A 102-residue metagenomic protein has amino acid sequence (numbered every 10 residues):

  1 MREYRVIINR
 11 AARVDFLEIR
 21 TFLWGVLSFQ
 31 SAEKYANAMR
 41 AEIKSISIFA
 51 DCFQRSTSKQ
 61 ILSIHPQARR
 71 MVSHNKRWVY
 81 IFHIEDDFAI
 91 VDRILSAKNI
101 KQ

Functional and structural regions predicted by a protein language model:
M1-E42: Arg/Lys-rich, positively charged N-terminal/basic patches that mediate binding to nucleic acids
I19, F49, I94-L95: Residue-level signal for well-ordered alpha-helical positions
W24, D51, S96-N99: A generic structural signal for secondary-structure junctions that act as hinges or helix/strand caps at the edges
K44-S73: A short, surface-exposed loop/turn module that caps and links secondary-structure elements
V72-Q102: Enriched for short, Lys/Arg-rich terminal
